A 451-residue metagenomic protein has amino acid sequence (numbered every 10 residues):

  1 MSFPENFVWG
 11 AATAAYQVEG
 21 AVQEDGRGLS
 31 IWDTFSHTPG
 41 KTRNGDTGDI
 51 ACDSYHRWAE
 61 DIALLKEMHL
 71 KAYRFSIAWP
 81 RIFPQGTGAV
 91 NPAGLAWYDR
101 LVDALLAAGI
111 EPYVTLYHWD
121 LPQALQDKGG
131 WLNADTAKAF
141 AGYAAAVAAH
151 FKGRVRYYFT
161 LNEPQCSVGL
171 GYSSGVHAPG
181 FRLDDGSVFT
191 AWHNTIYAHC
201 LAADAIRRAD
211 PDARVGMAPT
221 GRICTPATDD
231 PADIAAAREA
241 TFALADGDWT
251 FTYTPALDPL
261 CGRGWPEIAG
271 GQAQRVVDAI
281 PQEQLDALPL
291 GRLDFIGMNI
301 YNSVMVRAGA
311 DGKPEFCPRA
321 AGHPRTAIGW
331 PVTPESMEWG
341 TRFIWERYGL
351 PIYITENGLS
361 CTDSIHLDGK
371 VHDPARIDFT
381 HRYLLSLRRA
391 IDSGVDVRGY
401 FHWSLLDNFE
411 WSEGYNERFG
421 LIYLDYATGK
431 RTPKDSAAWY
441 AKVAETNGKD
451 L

Functional and structural regions predicted by a protein language model:
M1-T42, Q85-T87, L95-G369, P374-L451: Active-site region of glycoside hydrolase catalytic domains
N6-V8, Y55, A72: A common structural microfeature
L29-A63: Aromatic- and Gly/Pro-rich amphipathic surface segment
D53-E60, M68, I77, A93-R100 (+2 more regions): Generic alpha-helix structural propensity
R57-A78, L290-I296: Catalytic domains of carbohydrate-active enzymes, especially glycoside hydrolases
I77-V90: Glycine-rich, proline-tolerant flexible connector loops at the mouths of alpha/beta enzymes
